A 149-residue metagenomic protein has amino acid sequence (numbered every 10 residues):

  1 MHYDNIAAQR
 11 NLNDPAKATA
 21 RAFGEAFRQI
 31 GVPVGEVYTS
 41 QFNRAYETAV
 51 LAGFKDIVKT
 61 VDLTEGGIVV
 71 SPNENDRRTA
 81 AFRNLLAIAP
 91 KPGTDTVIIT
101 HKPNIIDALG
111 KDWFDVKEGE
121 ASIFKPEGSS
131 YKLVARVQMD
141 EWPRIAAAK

Functional and structural regions predicted by a protein language model:
M1-V61, G66-V70, D112-S122, P126-E127 (+2 more regions): Active-site-proximal alpha-helix that buttresses catalytic centers in soluble enzyme cores
P15-T19, E74-A81: Soluble or luminal CAZymes and related metallo-dependent hydrolases
R21-R28, P33-E36, A81-A89, G93 (+1 more regions): Solvent-exposed, well-ordered amphipathic alpha-helical segments that flank/support binding or catalytic loops
D76-A89, E141-K149: A polyampholytic, Gly/Pro-enriched intrinsically disordered region
L85-R136: Active-site-adjacent alpha-helix immediately C-terminal to a catalytic or transition-state-stabilizing loop
